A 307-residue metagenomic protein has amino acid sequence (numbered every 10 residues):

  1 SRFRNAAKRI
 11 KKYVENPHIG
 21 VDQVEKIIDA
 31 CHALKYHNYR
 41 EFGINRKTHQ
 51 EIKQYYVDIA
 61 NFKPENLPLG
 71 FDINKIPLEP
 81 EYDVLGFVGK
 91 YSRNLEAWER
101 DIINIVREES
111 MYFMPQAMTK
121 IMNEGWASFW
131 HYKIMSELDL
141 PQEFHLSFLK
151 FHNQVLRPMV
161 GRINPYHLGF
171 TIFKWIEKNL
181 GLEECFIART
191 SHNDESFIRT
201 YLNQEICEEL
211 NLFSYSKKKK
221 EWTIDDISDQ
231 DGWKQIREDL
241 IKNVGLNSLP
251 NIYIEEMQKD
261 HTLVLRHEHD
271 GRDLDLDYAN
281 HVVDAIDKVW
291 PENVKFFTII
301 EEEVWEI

Functional and structural regions predicted by a protein language model:
S1, M122-M135: An active-site-proximal "capping" alpha-helix that borders the catalytic cofactor pocket
R2-W98, S110-Q116, I121-N123, P165-F170: Metalloprotease/metallohydrolase-associated module, dominated by Zn2+-dependent proteases
K8-K12, K26, K35, K47 (+15 more regions): Context-gated lysine
G70, R107-T119, F151-P158, L265-E268: Glycine- and acidic
F87, Y91, I105-Y112, F129-E137 (+2 more regions): Generic, well-ordered alpha-helical scaffold segments in large soluble proteins
A97-I105: Membrane-targeting and insertion segments and their boundary/processing signals
L140, F144-I307: Non-catalytic terminal regions of proteins
